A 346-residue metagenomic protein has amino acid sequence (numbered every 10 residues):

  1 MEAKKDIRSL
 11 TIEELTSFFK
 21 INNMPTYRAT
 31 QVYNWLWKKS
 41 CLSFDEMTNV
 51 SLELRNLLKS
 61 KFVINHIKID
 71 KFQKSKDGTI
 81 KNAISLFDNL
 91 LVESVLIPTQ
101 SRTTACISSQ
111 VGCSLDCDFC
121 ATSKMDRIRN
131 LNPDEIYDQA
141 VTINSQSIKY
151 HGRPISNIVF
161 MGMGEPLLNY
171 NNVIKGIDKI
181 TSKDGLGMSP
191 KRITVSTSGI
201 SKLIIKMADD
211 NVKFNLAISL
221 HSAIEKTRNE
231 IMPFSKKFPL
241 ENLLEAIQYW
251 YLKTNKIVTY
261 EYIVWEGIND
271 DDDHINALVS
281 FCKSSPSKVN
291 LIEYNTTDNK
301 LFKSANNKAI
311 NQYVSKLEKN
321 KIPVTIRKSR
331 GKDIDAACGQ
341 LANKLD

Functional and structural regions predicted by a protein language model:
M1-V92, P98, Q248-K256, V264-D346: Auxiliary Fe-S-binding modules of radical SAM enzymes
S75, S108-S109, S196, S219: Short linear Ser/Thr-Pro motifs
I80, V92, T103-I107, L115 (+1 more regions): Generic beta-strand structural signal
F87, P98-Q100, G199, N211: A generic beta-sheet turn/junction motif
L96-I97, N172: Residue-level structural signal for beta-strand termini and adjacent loop
P98-V141: Canonical Radical SAM [4Fe-4S] cluster-binding loop centered on the CxxxCxxC motif and its immediate flanking residues
N144-N320: Conserved AdoMet/S-adenosylmethionine-binding subsite of the radical SAM
